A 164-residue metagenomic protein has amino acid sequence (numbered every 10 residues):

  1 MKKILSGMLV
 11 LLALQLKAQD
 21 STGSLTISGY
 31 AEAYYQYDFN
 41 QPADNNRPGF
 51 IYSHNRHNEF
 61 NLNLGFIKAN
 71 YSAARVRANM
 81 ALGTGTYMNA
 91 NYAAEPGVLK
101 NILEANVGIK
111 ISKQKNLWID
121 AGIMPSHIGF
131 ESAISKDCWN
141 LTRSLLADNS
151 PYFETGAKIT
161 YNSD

Functional and structural regions predicted by a protein language model:
M1-G23: Bacterial Sec-dependent N-terminal signal peptides
A18, F39-E59, M88-E104, K113-D164: Surface-exposed coil loops of outer-membrane beta-barrel proteins
D20, A69-A73, I109-I111, Y161-S163: Residue-level signature of outer-membrane beta-barrel architecture
D20-S28, G49-N55, F60-K68, G83: Transmembrane beta-barrel domains of bacterial outer-membrane proteins
S21-G29, A74-A78, K115-L117, D164: Outer-envelope beta-barrel architecture signal
G23-R47: Short glycine/proline- and aromatic-enriched beta-strand/turn motifs that initiate or cap beta-hairpins
A33-F39, L64-F66, A73-R77, L82-M88 (+1 more regions): Transmembrane beta-strands of outer-membrane beta-barrel pores
G65-I67, A105-V107, A157: Membrane-embedded beta-strands of outer-membrane beta-barrel proteins, especially the hydrophobic/small aromatic
